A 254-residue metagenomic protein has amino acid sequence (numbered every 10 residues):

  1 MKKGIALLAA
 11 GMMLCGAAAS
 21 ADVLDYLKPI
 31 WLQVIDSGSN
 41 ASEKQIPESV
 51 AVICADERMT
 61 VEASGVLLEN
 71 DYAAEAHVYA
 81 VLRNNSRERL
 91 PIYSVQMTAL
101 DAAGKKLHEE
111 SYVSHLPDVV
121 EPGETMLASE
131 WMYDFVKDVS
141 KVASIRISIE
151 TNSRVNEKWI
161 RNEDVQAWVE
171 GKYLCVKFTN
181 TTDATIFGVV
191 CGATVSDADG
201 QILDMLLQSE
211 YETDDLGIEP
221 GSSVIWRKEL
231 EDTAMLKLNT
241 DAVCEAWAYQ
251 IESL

Functional and structural regions predicted by a protein language model:
M1-G4: Positively charged n-region of N-terminal signal peptides that target proteins for export
A6-L14: Hydrophobic helical h-region of N-terminal Sec-dependent signal peptides in bacterial secretory/periplasmic proteins
L7, A18-C175, T179-V190, S196-L254: Membrane engagement elements in two modes
